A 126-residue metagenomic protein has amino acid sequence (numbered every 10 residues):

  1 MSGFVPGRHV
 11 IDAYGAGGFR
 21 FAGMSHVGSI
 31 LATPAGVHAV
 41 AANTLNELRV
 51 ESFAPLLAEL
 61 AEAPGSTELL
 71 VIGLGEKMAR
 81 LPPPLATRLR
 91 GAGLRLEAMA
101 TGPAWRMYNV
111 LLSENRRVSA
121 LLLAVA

Functional and structural regions predicted by a protein language model:
M1-N43: N-terminal, charge-rich interaction modules
V37, G75-K77, A124-A126: Short glycine-rich anion-binding loops that position phosphate/pyrophosphate groups of nucleotides and phosphorylated
V37-P64, A100: Compact, glycine-rich, soluble single-domain proteins
A39-A41, M78-L81, M107: Short active-site-adjacent helix-start/loop capping segments
L60-E97: Mid-chain, well-packed structural core segment of small domains
R95-W105: A short glycine-rich beta-strand->turn/loop micro-motif centered on a GG-aromatic cluster
R106-S113: Conserved phosphate-binding catalytic cores of ATP/NTP-utilizing and phosphoryl-transfer enzymes
E114-A126: A polyampholytic, Gly/Pro-enriched intrinsically disordered region
